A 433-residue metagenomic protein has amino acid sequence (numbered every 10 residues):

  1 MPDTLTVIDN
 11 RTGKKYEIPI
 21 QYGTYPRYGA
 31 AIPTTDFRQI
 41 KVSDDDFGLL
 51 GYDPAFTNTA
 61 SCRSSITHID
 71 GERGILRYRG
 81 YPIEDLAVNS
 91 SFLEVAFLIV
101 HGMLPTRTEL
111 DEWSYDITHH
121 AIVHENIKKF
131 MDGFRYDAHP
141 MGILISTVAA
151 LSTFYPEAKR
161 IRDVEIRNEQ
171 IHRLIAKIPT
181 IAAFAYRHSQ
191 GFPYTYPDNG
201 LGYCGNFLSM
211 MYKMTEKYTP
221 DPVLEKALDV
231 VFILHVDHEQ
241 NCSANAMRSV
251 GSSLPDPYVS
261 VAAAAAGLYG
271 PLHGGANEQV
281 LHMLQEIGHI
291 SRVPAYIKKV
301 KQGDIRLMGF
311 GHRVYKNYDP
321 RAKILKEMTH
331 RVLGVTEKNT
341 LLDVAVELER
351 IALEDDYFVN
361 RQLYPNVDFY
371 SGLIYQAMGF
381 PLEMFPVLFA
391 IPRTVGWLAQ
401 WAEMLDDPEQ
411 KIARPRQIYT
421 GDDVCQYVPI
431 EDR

Functional and structural regions predicted by a protein language model:
M1-R433: Non-transmembrane, aqueous-exposed alpha-helical and coiled segments at domain scale
